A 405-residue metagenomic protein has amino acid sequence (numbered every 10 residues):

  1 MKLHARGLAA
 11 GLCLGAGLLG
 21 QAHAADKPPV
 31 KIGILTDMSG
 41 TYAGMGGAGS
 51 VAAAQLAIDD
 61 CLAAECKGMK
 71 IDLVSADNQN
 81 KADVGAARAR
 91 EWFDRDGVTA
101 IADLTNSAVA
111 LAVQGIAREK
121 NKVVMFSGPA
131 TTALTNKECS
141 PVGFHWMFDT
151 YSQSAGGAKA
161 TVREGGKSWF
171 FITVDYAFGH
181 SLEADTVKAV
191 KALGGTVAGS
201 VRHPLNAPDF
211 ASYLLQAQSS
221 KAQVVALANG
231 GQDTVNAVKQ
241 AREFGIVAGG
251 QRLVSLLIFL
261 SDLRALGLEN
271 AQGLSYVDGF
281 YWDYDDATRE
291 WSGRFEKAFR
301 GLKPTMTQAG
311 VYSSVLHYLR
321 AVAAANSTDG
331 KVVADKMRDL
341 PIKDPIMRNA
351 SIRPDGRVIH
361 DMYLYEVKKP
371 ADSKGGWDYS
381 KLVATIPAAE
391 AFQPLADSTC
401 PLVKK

Functional and structural regions predicted by a protein language model:
M1-K31, T399-K405: Short, low-complexity disordered leader/linker segments with a strong preference for bacterial N-terminal type II
A22-I34, A64-K70, V162-K167: Immediate post-signal peptide segment of exported/extracytoplasmic ligand-binding proteins
P29, A48-S50, D60, A64-N136 (+4 more regions): Beta-alpha junction/loop-to-helix N-cap segments that form part of ligand/metal-binding clefts
V30, P341-K405: Solvent-exposed, acidic/polar segments of extracytosolic/periplasmic ligand-binding ectodomains
V30-Q55, A76-D83, T105-N106, I172-H180 (+1 more regions): Extracytoplasmic "Venus flytrap"
V98-V201, G249-Q272: Extracytoplasmic ligand/sensor domains, especially the bilobed periplasmic-binding protein
S107-R118, A222-G245, S314: Hydrophobic alpha-helical
V238-S314, V322-T328, A371, D378-K404: Extracellular/periplasmic periplasmic-binding protein-like sensory domains
